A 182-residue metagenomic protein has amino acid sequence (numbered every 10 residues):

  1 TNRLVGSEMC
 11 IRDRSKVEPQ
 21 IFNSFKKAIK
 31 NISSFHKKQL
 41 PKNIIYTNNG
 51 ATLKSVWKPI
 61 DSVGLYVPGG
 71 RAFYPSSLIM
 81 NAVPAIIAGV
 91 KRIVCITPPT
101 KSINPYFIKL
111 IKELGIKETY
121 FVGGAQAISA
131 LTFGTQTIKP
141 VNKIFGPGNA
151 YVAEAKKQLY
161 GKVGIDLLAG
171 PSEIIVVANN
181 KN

Functional and structural regions predicted by a protein language model:
T1-G6, C10-I11: Single conserved hydrophobic/aromatic residue that forms the stacking wall/gate of nucleotide- or nucleobase-binding
V5-G6, G89, L114-G115: Short, structured coil segments at secondary-structure junctions
E8, K42-L53, A125-A127: Short, glycine/charge-rich beta-strand/loop segments that flank catalytic centers and engage negatively charged groups
V17-L40: Long amphipathic alpha-helix in the N-terminal Rossmann-like dinucleotide-binding domain of NAD(P)-dependent
Q20-N23, K27, K58, F73-S76 (+8 more regions): Conserved active-site and cofactor/substrate-binding residues in soluble primary-metabolism enzymes
Y46-K109: Conserved small-residue-rich beta-alpha loop and adjacent elements that most often cradle the phosphate/pyrophosphate
G115-N182: Conserved NAD(P)+-binding/catalytic subdomain of aldehyde/semialdehyde dehydrogenases
